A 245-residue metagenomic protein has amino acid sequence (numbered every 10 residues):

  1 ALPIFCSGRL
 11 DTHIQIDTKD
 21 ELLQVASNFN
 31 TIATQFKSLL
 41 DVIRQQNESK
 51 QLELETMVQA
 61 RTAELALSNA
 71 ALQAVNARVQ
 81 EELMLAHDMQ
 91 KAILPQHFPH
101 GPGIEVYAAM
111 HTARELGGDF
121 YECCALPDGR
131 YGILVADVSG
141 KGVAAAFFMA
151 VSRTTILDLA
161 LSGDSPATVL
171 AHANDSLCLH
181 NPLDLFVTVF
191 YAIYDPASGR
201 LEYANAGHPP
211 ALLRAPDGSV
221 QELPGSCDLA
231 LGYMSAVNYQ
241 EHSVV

Functional and structural regions predicted by a protein language model:
A1, S7-D11, P102, G129: Flexible, glycine-biased helix-capping/connector loops in cytosolic signal-transduction modules
L2-S7, Q15, A215-G218: Extended hydrophobic/Leu-rich segments
P3-I4, D17, E21-S49, E53-L67 (+1 more regions): Amphipathic coiled-coil signaling helices used for dimeric signal transmission
F5-R9, F36, I43, K50 (+4 more regions): Leucine-rich amphipathic alpha-helices with coiled-coil/heptad-repeat character
L10, T18-V25, N47, P102 (+2 more regions): The cytosolic transmitter module of two-component sensor histidine kinases
D11-L22, H111-T112, A125: HAMP-domain connector/hinge
E64-V245: … and, occasionally, acidic/histidine-rich disordered N-termini of signaling adaptors
